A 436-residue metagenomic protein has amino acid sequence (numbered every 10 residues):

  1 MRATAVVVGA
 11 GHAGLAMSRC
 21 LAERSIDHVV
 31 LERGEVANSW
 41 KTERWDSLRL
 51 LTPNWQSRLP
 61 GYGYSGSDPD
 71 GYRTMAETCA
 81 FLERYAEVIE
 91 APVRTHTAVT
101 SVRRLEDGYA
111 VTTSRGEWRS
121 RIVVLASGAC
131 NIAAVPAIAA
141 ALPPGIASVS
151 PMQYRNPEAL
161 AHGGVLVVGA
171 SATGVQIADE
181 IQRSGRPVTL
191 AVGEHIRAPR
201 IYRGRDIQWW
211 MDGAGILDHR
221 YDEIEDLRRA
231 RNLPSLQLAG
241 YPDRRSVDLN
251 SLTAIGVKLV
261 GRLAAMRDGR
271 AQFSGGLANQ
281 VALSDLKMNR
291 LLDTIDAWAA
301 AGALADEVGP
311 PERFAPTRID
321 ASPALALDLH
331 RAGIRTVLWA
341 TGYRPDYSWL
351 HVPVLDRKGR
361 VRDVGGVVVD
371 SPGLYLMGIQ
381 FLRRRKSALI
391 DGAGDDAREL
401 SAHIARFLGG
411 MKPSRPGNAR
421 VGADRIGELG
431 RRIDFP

Functional and structural regions predicted by a protein language model:
M1-T42, Y72-R425, I433-P436: Flavin (primarily FAD) cofactor-binding/catalytic cores of flavoenzymes
R44-S67, Q208-E223: N-terminal glycine-rich dinucleotide-binding loop that anchors FAD/FMN and/or NAD(P) in oxidoreductases
